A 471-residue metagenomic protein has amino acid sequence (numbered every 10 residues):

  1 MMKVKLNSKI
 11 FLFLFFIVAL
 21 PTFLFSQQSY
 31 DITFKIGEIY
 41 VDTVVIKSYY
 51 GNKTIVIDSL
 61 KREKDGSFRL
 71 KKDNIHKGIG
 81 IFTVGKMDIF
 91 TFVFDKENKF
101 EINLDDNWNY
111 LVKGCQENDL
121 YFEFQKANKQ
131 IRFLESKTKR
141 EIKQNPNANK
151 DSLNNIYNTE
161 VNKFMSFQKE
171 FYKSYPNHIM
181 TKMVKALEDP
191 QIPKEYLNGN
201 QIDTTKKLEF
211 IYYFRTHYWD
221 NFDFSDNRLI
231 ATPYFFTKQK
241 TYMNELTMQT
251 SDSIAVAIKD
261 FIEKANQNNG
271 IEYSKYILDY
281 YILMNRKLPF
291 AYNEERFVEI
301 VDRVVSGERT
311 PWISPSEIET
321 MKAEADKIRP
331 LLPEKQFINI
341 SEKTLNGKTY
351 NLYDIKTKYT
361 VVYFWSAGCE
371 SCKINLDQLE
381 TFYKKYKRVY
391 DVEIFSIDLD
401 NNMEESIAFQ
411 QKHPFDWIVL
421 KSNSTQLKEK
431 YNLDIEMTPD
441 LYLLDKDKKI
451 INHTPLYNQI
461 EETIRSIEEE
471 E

Functional and structural regions predicted by a protein language model:
M1-F34, H453, E470-E471: Bacterial Sec-dependent N-terminal signal peptides
Q27-P176, M183-L187, Q191-N221, S225: A non-transmembrane, solvent-exposed segment enriched in polar/low-complexity residues
I81, E436-D440, K446-E471: Non-catalytic, surface beta->alpha helical segment in thiol-disulfide oxidoreductase systems
T204-G270, L278: Structured, charged N-terminal subsegments at the starts of enzyme catalytic cores and at intra-chain domain/subunit
S314-L352, T463-E470: N-terminal "domain-start" segment that seeds a small globular fold
Y350-L379, E393-F395: Short active-site neighborhood of thiol/selenol oxidoreductases, capturing the structured segment around
K373-H413, T425-K430: Structural microenvironment flanking redox-active thiols in thiol-disulfide oxidoreductases
Q410-K446: Short, internal strand/loop/helix patches that form the active-site neighborhood or redox-interaction surface
